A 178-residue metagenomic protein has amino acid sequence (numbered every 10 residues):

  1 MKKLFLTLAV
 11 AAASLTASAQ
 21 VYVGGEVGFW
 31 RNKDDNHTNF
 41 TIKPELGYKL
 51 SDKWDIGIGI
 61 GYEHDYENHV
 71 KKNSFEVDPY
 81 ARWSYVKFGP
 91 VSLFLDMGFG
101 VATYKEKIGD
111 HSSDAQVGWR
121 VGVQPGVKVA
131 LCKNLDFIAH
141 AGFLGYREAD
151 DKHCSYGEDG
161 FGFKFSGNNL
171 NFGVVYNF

Functional and structural regions predicted by a protein language model:
M1-Q20: Cleavable N-terminal export/targeting peptides
A19-R31: Transmembrane beta-strand segments of Gram-negative outer membrane beta-barrel proteins
V27-F29, E45-Q124, V129-F137, N171 (+1 more regions): Gram-negative (and chloroplast) outer-membrane scaffold detector with strong preference for beta-barrel transmembrane
W30-I42, G59, S112-D114, K152-S155 (+1 more regions): Surface-exposed strand-loop-strand hairpins of Gram-negative outer-membrane beta-barrel proteins
T38, W119, S166: Soluble or luminal CAZymes and related metallo-dependent hydrolases
H140-G142: Internal, hydrophobic beta-strand segments that form the core of beta-sheet-rich folds
L144-E148: Short Gly/Pro-enriched loop/turn and capping motifs at secondary-structure junctions
D150-F178: Hydrophobic secondary-structure block in the mid-to-C-terminal portion of proteins
